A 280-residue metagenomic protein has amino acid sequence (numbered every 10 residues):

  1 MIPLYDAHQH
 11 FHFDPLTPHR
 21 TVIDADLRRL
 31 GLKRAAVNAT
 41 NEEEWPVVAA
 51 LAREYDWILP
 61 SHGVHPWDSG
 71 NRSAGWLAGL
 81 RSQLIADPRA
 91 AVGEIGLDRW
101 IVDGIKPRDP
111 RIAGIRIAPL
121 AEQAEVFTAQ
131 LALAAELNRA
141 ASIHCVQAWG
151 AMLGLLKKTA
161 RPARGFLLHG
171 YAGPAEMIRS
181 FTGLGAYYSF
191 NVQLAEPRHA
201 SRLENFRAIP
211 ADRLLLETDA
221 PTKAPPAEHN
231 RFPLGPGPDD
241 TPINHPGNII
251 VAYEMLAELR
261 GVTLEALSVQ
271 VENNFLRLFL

Functional and structural regions predicted by a protein language model:
M1-L59, G70-N71, G75-L80, I85-A163 (+1 more regions): An N-terminally biased module of ancient metal coordination in phosphate/nucleic-acid-related enzymes
H10-F13, T17, A91, G96-W100 (+2 more regions): H/E-rich (His + Asp/Glu) clusters that bind or coordinate divalent metals
K33, I115, L137, F166 (+4 more regions): Residue-level detector of alpha-helix boundaries and kinks
D56-G63, R164-L167, Y187-V192: Short hydrophobic/aromatic-enriched beta-strand-loop microsegments
P66: Histidine- and acidic-residue-rich, metal-dependent catalytic cores
S69-G70, E265: Helix-turn-helix-type domain boundary/helix-start signal
